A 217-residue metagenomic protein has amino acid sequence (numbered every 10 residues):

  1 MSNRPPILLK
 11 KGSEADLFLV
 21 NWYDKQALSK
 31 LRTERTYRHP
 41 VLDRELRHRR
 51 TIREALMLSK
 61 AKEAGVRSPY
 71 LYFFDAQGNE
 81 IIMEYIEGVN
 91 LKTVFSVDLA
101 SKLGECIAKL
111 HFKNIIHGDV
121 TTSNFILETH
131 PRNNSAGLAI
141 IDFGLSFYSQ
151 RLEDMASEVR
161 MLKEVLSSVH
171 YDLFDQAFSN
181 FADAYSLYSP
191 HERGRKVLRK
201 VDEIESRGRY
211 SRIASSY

Functional and structural regions predicted by a protein language model:
M1-N21, S189, R193-R199, Y217: Nucleotide/phosphate-binding site architecture used for ATP/NTP-dependent chemistry
P5-T51: ATP-binding glycine-rich loop module of kinase domains
L19-Y23, Y85, T129: Active-site beta-strand termini and strand-to-loop segments that position acidic
T33-T36, R47-T51, K62-C106: Conserved structural core of kinase catalytic domains
S59-V66, N90-S123, E128-P131, V159 (+1 more regions): Conserved kinase catalytic-core helix
A136-Y217: C-lobe/activation-segment region of protein kinase-like
